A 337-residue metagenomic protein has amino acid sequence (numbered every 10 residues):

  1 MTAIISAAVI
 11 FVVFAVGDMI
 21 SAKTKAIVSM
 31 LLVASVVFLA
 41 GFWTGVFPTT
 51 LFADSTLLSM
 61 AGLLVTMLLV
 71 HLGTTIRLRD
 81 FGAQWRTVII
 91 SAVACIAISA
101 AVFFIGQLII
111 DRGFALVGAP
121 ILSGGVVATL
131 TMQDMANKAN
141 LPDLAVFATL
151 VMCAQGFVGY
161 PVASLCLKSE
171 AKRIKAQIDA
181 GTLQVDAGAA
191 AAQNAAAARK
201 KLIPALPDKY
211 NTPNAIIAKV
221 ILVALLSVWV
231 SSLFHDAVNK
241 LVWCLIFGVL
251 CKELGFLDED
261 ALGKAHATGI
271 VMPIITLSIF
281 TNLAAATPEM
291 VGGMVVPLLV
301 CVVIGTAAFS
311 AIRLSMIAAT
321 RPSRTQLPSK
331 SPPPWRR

Functional and structural regions predicted by a protein language model:
M1-V9, A53-M67, R112-L122, H235-F247 (+2 more regions): Structural signature of hydrophobic alpha-helical transmembrane segments
T2-L58, L72-T74, A198-I203, P207-T268 (+1 more regions): Structural signature of multi-pass alpha-helical membrane transport proteins
K25-V36, L57-L58, Q84-A94, V117-I121 (+3 more regions): Cytoplasmic-side transmembrane-helix entry/capping segments in multi-pass membrane proteins
L32-T44, T66-L68, I90-F103, I121-L130 (+3 more regions): Small-residue-rich segments of transmembrane alpha-helices in multi-pass membrane proteins, especially helix faces
T56-L63, V70-F104, I217-K219, G269-M272 (+1 more regions): Entry/N-cap segments of selected transmembrane alpha helices and their immediately preceding amphipathic helices
L68, Y160, V302-R337: C-terminal transmembrane helix pair
F103-D111, V151-A197, A307, L314-S323: Juxtamembrane and boundary regions of transmembrane helices in multi-pass small-molecule transporters and channels
I109-A154, V162, D179-G181, P322-R337: Alpha-helical membrane segments and immediately flanking helix-loop junctions that form or couple to the substrate/ion
